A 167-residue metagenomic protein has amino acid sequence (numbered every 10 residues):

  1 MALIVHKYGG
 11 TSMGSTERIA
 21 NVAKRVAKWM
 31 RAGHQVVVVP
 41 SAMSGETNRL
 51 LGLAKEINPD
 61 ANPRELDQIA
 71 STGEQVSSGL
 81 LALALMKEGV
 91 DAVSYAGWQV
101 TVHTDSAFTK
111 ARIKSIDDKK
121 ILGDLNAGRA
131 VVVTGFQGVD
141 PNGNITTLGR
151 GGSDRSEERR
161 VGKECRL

Functional and structural regions predicted by a protein language model:
M1-R166: Nucleotide/pyrophosphate-binding catalytic subdomain
